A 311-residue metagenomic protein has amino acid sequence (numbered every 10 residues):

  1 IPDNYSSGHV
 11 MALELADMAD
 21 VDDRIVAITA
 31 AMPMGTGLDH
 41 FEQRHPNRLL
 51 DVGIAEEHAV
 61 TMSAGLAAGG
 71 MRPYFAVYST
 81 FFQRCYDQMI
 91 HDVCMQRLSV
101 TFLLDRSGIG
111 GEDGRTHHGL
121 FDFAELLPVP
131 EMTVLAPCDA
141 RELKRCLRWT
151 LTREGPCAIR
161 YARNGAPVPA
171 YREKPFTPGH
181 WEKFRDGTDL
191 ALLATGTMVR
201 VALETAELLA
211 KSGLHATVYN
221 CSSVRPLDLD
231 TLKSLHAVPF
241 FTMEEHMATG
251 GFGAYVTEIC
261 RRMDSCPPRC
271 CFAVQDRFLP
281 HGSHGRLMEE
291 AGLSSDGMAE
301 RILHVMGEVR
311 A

Functional and structural regions predicted by a protein language model:
I1, A16, P46-L49, M71-F75 (+1 more regions): Glycine- and acidic
I1-E14, D20-Q43, D51, E57-T61 (+4 more regions): Thiamine diphosphate
A12-E14, C85-Q88, K144-C146: Short alpha-helical segments and helix-capping/turn motifs at coil-helix boundaries
G37, L49, E56-A76, C85-M89 (+1 more regions): Extended, hydrophobic alpha-helical segments in both membrane/secreted and soluble proteins
V52-G53, V77-Y78, A136-D139, M243-E245: Short beta->alpha connector loops at strand-helix junctions that form conserved, small/polar/Pro-enriched
Q88-H91, R145, E204, E258: Alpha-helical scaffolding segments of alpha/beta enzyme cores, especially the outer helices of TIM-barrel or partial
L127-P128: Acidic, glycine-rich loop-and-beta core segments that form the ion-binding/anion-interacting portion of active sites
A136-L151: Conserved glycine-bearing catalytic or ligand-binding loops at nucleotide- and phosphate-handling centers of large
